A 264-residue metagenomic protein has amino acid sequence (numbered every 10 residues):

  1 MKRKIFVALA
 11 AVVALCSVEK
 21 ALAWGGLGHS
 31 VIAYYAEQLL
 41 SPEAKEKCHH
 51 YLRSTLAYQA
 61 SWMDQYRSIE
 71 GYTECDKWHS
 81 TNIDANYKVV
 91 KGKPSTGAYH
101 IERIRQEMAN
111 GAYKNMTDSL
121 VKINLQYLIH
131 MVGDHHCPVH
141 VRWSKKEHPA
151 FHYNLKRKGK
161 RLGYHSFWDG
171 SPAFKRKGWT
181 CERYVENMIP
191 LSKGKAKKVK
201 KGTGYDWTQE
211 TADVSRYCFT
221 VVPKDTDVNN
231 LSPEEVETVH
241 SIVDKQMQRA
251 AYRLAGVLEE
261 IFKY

Functional and structural regions predicted by a protein language model:
M1-G26: Bacterial Sec-dependent N-terminal signal peptides
L22-M131, P138, W143-Y264: N-terminal, motif-rich segments that launch catalysis or mediate targeting to/interaction with membranes, typified by
